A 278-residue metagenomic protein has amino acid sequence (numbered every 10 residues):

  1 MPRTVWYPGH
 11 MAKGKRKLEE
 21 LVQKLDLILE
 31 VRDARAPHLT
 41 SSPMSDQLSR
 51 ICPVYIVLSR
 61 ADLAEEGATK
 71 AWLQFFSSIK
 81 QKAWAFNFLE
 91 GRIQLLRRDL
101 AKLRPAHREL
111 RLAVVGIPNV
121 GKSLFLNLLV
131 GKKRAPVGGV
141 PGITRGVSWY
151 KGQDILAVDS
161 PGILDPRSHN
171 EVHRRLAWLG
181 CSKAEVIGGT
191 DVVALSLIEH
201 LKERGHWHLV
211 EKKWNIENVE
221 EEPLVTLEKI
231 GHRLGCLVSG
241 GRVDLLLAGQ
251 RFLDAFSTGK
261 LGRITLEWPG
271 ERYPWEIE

Functional and structural regions predicted by a protein language model:
M1-I28, R35-A36, S41-V54, A61 (+3 more regions): Helix-rich effector regions associated with P-loop NTPase G domains
E30, I56-L58, V114: Structural beta-sheet core signal
S45-S49, F76, L100, R104 (+2 more regions): Alpha-helix C-terminal capping segments
D62-P118, R134: Canonical P-loop GTPase G-domain recognition
R92, G121, L156: Short phosphate-engaging motifs
L100-H107, L129-K133, P141, L164 (+1 more regions): Short, well-ordered alpha-helical segments in soluble proteins
L110-V137, S160: Glycine-rich phosphate-binding P-loop
